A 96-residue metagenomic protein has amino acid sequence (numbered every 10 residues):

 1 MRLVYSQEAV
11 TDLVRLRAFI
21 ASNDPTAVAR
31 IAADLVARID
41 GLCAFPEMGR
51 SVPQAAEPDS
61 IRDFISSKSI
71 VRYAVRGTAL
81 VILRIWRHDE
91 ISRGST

Functional and structural regions predicted by a protein language model:
R2-I61: Basic, Lys/Arg-enriched alpha-helical interface segments
S66-T96: Enriched for short, Lys/Arg-rich terminal
